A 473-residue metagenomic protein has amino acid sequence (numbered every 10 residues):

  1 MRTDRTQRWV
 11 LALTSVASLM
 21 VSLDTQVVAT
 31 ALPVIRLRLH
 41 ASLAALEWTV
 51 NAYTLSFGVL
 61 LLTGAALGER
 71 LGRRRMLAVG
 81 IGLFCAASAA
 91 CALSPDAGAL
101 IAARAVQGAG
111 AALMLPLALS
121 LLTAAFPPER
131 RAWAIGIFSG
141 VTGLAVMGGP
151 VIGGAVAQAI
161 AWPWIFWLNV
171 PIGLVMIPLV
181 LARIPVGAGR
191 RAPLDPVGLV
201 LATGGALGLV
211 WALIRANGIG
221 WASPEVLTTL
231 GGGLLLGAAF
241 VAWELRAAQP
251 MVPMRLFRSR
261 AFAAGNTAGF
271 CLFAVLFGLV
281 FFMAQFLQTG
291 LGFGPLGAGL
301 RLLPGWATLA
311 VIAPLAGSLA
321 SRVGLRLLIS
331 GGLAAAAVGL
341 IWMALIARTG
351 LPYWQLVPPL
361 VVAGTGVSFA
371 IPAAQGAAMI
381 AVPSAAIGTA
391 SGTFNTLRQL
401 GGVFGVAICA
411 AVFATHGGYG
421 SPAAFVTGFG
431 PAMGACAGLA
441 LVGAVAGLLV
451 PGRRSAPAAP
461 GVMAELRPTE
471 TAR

Functional and structural regions predicted by a protein language model:
M1-A182, P314-A316, V323, L327-I329 (+4 more regions): Transmembrane-helix bundle of Major Facilitator Superfamily
M1-T6, V450-R473: Intrinsic disorder in cytosolic terminal tails and internal cytosolic loops of multi-pass membrane transporters
Q7-T30, L39, L43, T49 (+6 more regions): 12-transmembrane solute porter fold
G68-E69, R73-R75, R131-W133, A188-L194 (+2 more regions): Interfacial helix-loop-helix linkers and transmembrane-helix boundary segments in multi-pass membrane proteins
I177-G198, I219, A242-M251, L448-A458: Helix-loop junctions on the cytosolic side of multi-pass membrane transporters, especially the intracellular loop
I184-G189, T203-V226, V241-L245: Phenylalanine-glycine-rich, low-complexity intrinsically disordered regions, typified by the FG/GLFG repeat domains
P193-A202, N266-L272: Loop-to-transmembrane-helix transition segments
